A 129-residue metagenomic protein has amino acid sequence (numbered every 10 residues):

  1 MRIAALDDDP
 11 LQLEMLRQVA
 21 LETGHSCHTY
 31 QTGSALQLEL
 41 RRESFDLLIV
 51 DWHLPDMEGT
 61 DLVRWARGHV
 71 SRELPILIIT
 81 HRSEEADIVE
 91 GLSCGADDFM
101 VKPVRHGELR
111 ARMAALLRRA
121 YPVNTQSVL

Functional and structural regions predicted by a protein language model:
M1-L11, L16-A20, L48: Conserved acidic segment of CheY-like receiver
A4, T29-L47: Acidic, metal-coordinating helix/loop segments flanking the phosphotransfer/catalytic sites of two-component signaling
Q31-T32, E58-D61: Acidic catalytic/metal-coordinating carboxylates
D51-W52, T80: Active-site residues of response regulator receiver
P55, E84, K102: The feature encodes the CheY-like receiver
T60-R72: Short amphipathic alpha-helix used as the core "switch/output" element in two-component signaling
V104-A114: C-terminal output helix
